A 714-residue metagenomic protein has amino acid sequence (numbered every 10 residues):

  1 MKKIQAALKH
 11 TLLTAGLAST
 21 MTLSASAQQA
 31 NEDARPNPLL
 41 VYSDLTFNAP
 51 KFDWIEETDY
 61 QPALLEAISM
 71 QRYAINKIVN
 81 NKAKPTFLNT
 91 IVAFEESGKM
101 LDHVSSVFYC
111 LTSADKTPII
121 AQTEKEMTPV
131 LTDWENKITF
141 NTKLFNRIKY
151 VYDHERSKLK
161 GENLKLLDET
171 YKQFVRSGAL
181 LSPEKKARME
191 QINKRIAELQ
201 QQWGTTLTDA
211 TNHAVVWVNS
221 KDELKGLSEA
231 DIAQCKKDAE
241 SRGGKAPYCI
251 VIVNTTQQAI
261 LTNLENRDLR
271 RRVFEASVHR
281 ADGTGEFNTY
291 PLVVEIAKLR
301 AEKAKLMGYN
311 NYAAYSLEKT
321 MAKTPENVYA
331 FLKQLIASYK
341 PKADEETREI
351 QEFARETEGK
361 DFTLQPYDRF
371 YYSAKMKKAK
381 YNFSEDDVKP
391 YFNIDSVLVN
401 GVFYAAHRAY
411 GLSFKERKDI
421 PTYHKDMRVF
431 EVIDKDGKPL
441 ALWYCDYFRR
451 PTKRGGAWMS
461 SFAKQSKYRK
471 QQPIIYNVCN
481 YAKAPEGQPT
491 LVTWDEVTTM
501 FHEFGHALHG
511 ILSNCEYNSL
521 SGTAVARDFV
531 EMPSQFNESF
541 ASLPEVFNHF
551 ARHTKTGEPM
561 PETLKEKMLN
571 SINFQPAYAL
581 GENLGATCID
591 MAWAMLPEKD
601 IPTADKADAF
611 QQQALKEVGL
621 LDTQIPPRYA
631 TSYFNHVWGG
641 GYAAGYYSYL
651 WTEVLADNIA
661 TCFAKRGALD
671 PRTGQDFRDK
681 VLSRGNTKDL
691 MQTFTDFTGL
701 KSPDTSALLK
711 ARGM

Functional and structural regions predicted by a protein language model:
K2-L13: Bacterial N-terminal signal peptides that target proteins for export
T11-T22: Bacterial N-terminal signal peptides
A25-A27: Boundary at the C-terminal end of the N-terminal hydrophobic targeting segment
Q29-E229, A233-C235, F663: N-terminal helix-rich structural modules
A30-I55, D59, K225, P247-C249 (+9 more regions): C-terminal, non-catalytic "cap/extension" segments appended to globular domains
D44-D59, F108-M127, K149-Q191, V251-P291 (+6 more regions): Short His/Asp/Glu-rich catalytic/ion-coordination signatures at enzyme active sites or charged loops
E162, L166, E198, T205 (+7 more regions): Active-site-proximal, well-structured secondary-structure segments within enzyme catalytic domains
A482-M500: Short pre-active-site segment immediately N-terminal to the catalytic Zn-binding motif
